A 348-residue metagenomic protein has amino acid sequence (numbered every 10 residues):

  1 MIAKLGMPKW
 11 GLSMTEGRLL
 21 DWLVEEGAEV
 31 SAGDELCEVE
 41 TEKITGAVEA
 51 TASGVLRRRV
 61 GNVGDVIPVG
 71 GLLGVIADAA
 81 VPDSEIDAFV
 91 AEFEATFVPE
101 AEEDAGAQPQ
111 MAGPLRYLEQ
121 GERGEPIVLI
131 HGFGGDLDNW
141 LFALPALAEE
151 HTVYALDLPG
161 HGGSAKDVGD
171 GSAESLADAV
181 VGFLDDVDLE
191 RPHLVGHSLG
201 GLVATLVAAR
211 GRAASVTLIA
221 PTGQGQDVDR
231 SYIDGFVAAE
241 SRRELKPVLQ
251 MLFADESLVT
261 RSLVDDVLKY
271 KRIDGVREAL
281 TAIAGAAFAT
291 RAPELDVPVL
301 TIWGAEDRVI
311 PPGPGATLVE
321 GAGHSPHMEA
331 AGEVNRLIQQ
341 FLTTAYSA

Functional and structural regions predicted by a protein language model:
M1-M111: Mobile cofactor-carrier "swinging-arm" domains
Q108, G113-R116, Y154-V195: Active-site loop/oxyanion-hole signature of alpha/beta-hydrolase fold enzymes
E119-G163: Conserved HGGG/HGGXW glycine-rich cap/lid loop of the alpha/beta-hydrolase fold
L202-R243: Flexible "cap/lid" loop of the alpha/beta hydrolase fold
A239-D296: Conserved alpha/beta-hydrolase catalytic His-Asp/Glu region
L295, T301-W303, D307: Short beta-strand/loop motif that positions the catalytic acidic residue of the alpha/beta-hydrolase fold
R308-P314: Conserved alpha/beta-hydrolase "acid-adjacent" motif
A322-R336: Catalytic histidine-centered segment of alpha/beta-hydrolase-like enzymes
